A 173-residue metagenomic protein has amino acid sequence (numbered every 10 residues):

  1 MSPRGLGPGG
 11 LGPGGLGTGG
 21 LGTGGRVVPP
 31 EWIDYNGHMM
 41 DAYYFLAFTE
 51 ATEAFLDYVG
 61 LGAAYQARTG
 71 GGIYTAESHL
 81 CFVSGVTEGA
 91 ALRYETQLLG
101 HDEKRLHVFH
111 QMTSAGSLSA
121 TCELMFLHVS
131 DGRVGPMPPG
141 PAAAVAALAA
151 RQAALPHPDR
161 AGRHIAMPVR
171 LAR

Functional and structural regions predicted by a protein language model:
M1-A54, Y58, P158-R173: Catalytic strand-loop segment that frames the active site of acyl-thioester-processing enzymes
P3-G7, T23, F82, V86-A91 (+1 more regions): HotDog/MaoC-like acyl-thioester-processing domains
V27, A42-L46, G72-T75, E88-A90: Short acidic/polar alpha-helix capping motifs at helix-coil junctions
A51, V59, L148-Q152: Alpha-helix boundary/capping residues
Y58-A64: Short, surface-exposed acidic-centric catalytic microdomains
A64-I73: Short, basic/aromatic beta-hairpin or loop at an interaction surface
E77-C81: Short alpha-helix capping/helix-loop boundary micro-motifs
